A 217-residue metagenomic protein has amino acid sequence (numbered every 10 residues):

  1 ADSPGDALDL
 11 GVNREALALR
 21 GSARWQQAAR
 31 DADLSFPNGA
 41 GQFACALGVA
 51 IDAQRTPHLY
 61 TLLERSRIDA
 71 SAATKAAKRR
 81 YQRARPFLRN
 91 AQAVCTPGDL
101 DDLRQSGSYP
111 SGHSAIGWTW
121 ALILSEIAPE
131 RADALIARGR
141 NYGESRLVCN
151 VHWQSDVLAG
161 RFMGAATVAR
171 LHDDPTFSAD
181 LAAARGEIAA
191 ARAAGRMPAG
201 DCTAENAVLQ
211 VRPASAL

Functional and structural regions predicted by a protein language model:
A1-V148, D180, Q210-A214: Hydrophobic alpha-helical bundle signature of multipass membrane enzymes
Q82-N90, V157-A165, R185-I188: Short alpha-helical linear motifs
L103-R104, R161, V168, A193: Alpha-helix boundary/capping detector
N141-H172: Interfacial helix-loop-helix junctions of multi-pass membrane proteins
H172-L217: Acidic, carboxylate-rich catalytic segments that either coordinate divalent cations
